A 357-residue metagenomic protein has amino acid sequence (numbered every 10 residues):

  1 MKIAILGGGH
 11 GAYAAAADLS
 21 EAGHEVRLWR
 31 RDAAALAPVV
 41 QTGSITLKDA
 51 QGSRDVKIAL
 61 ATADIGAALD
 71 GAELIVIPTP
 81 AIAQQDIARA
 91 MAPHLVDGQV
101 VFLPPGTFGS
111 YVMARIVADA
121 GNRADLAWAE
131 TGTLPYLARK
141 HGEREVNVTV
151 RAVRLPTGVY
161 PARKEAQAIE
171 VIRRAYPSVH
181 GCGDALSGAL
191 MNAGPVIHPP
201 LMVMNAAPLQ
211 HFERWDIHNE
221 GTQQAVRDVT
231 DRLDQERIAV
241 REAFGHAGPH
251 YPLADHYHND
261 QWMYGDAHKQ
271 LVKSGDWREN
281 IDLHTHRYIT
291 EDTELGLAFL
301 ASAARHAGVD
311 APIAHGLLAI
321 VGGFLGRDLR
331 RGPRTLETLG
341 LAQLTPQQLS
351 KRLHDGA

Functional and structural regions predicted by a protein language model:
M1-A50: NAD(P)+-binding Rossmann beta1-loop-alpha1 motif at the extreme N-terminus of oxidoreductases
G23, A72, V96-G98, D125 (+1 more regions): A general structural motif
G43-I58, D125: Short mixed-charge
S53-F102: Rossmann-like NAD(P)-binding element
A81-R144: Rossmann-like NAD(P)(H) cofactor-binding subdomain of soluble oxidoreductases
G142-H256: Internal alpha-helical scaffold of NAD(P)-dependent oxidoreductase catalytic cores
E213, R227-A357: NAD(P)-dependent Rossmann-like dehydrogenase/reductase catalytic/cofactor-binding core
